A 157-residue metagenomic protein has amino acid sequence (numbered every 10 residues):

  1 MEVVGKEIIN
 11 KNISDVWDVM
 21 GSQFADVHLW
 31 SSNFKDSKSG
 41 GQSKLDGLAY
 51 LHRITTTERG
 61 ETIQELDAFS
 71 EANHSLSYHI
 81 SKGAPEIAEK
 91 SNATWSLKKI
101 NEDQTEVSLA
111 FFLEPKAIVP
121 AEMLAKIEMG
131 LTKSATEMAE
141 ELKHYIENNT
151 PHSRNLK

Functional and structural regions predicted by a protein language model:
M1, E58-G60, E89, D103: Short acidic/polar mixed-charge low-complexity motifs
M1-K44: Hydrophobic ligand-binding cavity/cleft-lining segments
G5-E7, T62-A68, S91-K99: Hydrophobic/aromatic beta-strand elements that line small-molecule binding cavities or substrate pockets in beta-rich
I9-K11, E58-G60, K82-A84, K99 (+1 more regions): Beta-strand elements of well-folded, non-transmembrane domains
V16-M20, V27, H52, L66 (+4 more regions): Hydrophobic pocket/interface hotspot
K38-E86, E137-K157: Glycine-rich portal/gate segments that line the openings of hydrophobic small-molecule binding cavities
N73-I80, D103-F111: Short, well-ordered strand-loop elements centered on a beta-strand within folded domains, enriched for acidic residues
E106, F112-K157: A conserved amphipathic terminal alpha-helix motif
